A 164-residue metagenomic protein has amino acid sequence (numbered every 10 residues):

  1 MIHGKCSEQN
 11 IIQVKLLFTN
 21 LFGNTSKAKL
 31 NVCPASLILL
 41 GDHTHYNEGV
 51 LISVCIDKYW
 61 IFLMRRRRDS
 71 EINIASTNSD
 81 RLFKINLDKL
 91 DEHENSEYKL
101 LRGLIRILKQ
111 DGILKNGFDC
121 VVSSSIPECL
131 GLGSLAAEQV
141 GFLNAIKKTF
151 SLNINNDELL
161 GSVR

Functional and structural regions predicted by a protein language model:
M1-A136, V140-S162: ATP-binding N-lobe of GHMP and related small-molecule kinases
